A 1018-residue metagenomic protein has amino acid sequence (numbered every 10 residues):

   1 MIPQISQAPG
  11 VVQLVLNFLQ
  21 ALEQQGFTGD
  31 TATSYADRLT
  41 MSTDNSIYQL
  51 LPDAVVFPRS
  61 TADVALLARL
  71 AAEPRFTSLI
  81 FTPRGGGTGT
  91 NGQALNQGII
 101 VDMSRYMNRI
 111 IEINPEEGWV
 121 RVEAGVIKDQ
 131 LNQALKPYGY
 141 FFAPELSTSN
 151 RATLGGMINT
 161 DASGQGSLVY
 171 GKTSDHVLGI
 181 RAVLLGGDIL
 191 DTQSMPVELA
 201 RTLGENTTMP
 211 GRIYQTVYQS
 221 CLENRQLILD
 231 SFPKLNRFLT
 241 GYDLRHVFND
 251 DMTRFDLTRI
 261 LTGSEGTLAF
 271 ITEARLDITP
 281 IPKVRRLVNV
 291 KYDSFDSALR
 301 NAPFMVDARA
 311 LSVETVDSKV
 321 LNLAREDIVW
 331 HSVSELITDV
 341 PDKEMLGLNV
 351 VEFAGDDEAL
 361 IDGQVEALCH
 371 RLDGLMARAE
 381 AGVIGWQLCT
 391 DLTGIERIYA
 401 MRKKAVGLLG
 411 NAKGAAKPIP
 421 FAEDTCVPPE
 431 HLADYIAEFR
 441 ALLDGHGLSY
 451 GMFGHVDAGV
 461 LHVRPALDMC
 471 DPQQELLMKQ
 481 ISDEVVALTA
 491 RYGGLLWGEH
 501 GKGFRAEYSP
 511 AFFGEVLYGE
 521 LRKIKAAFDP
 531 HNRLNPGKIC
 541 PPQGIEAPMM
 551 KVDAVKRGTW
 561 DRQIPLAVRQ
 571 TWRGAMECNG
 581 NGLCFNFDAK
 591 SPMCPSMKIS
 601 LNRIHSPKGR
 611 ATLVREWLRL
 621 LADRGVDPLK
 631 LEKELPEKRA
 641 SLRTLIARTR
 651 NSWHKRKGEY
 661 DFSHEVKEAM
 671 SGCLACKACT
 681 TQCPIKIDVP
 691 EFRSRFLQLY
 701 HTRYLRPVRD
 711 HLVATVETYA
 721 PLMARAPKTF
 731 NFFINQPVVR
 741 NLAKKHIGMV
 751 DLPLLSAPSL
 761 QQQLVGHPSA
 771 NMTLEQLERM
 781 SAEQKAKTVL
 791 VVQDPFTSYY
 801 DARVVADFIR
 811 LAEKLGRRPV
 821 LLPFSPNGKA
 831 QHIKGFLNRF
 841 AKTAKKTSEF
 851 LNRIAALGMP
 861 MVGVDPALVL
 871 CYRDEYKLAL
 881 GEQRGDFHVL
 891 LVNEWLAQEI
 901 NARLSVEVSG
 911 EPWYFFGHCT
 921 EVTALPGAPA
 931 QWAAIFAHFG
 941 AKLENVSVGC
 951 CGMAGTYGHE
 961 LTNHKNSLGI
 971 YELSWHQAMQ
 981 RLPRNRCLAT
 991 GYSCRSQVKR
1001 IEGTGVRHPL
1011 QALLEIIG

Functional and structural regions predicted by a protein language model:
M1-A72, G86-G118, S147, Y170 (+5 more regions): N-terminal flexible segment immediately upstream of the FAD-binding catalytic core in FAD-dependent oxidoreductases
S46, M157-N159, S167-Y170, V177-A400 (+2 more regions): C-terminal substrate-binding/cap subdomain adjacent to the FAD-binding core in PCMH-type and related FAD-linked
S46-T77, F81, I99, M103-T148 (+5 more regions): N-terminal glycine-rich flavin-associated loop
T88-T90, T148-G155, L239-V247, E314-H331 (+15 more regions): A glycine-rich phosphate-binding loop feature that marks nucleotide/adenosyl-phosphate handling sites
G179-I180, D188, E205, M209-Q219 (+2 more regions): Polar, glycine-rich mid-to-C-terminal structural blocks that act as macromolecule-binding/assembly scaffolds
A274, A308-A415, G454, I599-S600 (+4 more regions): Terminal amphipathic helices with adjacent charged low-complexity linkers/tails
D529, P536, P690-G1018: Iron-sulfur cluster-binding electron-transfer modules in prokaryotic oxidoreductases
E546-N581, F585-M723, A841-T847, G885 (+5 more regions): Ferredoxin-type iron-sulfur electron-transfer modules in oxidoreductases and energy-metabolism complexes
